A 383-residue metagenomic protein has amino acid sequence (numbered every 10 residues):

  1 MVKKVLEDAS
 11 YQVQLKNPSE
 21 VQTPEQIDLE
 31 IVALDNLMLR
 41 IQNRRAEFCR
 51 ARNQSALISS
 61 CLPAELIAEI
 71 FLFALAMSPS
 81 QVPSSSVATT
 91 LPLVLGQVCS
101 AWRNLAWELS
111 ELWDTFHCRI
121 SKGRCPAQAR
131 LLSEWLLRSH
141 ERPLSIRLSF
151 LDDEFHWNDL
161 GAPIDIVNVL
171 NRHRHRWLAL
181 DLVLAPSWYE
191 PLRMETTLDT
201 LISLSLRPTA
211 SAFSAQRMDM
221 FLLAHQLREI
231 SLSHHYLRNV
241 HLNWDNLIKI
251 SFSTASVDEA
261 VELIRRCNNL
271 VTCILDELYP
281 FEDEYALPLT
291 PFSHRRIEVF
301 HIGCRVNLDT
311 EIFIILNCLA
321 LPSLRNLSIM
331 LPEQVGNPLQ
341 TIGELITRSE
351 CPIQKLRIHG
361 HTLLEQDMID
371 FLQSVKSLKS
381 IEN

Functional and structural regions predicted by a protein language model:
M1-N383: Leucine-rich repeat
